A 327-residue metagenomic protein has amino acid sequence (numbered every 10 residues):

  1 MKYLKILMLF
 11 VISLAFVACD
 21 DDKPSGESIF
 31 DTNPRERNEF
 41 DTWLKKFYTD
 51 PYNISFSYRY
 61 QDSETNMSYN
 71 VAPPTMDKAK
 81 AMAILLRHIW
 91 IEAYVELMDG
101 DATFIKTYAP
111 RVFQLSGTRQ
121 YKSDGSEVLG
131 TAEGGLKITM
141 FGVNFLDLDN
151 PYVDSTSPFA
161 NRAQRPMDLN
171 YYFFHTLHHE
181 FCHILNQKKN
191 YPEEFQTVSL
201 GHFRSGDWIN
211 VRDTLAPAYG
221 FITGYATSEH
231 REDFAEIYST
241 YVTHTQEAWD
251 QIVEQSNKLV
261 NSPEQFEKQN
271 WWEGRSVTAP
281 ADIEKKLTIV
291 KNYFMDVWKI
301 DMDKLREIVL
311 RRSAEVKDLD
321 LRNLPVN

Functional and structural regions predicted by a protein language model:
K2-L9: Sec-dependent signal peptide recognition, specifically the positively charged N-region followed immediately by
L4, D20-D99, T103, P280-N327: Acidic/polar, low-complexity intrinsically disordered N-terminal segments immediately downstream of a Sec signal
L14-A18: C-terminal motif of bacterial Sec signal peptides marking the signal peptidase cleavage site
P24, K80-L146: Auxiliary, metal-adjacent structural segments of Zn-dependent hydrolase domains
A93-S116, K188-K189, A248-K258, D301-R311: Surface-exposed patches in mature extracellular/periplasmic domains of secreted proteins
D154-M167, Y171-P192, A235: Active-site recognition of the HExxH zinc-binding catalytic motif
F174-A216: Acidic, glycine-rich loop-and-strand cores that form catalytic or ligand-binding grooves in diverse globular domains
F203-L305, L310-N327: Metalloprotease/metallohydrolase-associated module, dominated by Zn2+-dependent proteases
